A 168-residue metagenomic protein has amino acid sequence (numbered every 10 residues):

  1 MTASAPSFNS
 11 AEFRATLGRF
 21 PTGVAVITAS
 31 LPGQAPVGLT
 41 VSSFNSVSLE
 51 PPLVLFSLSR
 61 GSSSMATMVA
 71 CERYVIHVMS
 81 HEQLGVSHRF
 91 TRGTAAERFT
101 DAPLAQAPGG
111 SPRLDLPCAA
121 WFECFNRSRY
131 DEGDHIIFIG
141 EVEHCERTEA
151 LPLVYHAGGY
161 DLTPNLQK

Functional and structural regions predicted by a protein language model:
M1-K168: Basic, polyanion-binding surface patches
